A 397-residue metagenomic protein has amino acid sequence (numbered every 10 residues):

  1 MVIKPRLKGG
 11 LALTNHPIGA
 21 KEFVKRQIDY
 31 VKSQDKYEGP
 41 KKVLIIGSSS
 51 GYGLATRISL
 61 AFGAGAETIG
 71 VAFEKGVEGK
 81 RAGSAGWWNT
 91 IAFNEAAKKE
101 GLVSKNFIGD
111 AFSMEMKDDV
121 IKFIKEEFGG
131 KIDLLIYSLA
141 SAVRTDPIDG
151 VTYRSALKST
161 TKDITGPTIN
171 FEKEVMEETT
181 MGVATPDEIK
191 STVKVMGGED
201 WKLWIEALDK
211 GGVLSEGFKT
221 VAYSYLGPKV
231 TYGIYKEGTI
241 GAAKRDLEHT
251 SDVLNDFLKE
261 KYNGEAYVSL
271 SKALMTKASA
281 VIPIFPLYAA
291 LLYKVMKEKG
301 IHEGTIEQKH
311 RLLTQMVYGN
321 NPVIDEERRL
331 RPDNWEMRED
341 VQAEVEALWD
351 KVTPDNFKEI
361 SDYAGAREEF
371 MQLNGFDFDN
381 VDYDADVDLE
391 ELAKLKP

Functional and structural regions predicted by a protein language model:
M1-E38, P186-K190: Class I SAM-dependent methyltransferase Rossmann-like catalytic core, especially the SAM/SAH-binding loop
D29, Q34-F73, V77: Canonical Rossmann dinucleotide-binding motif of NAD(H)/NADP(H)-dependent dehydrogenases/reductases, specifically
I46, I132-S141, T152, T168 (+1 more regions): Rossmann-fold scaffold of SDR-type NAD(P)-dependent oxidoreductases
G65-K105, D110: Glycine-rich phosphate-binding loop and adjoining beta1-alpha1-beta2 segment of Rossmann-like nucleotide-binding folds
K105, D119-D149: A glycine-rich helix->loop->beta "capping" turn within Rossmann-like NAD(P)(H)-dependent oxidoreductase domains
G109-V120: The beta1-alpha1 cofactor-binding region of Rossmann-like NAD(H)/NADP(H)-dependent oxidoreductases
S155-Y262, L270-Y293: Catalytic loop of short-chain dehydrogenase/reductase
V253, G264-S269, P286-A393: C-terminal helical subdomain
